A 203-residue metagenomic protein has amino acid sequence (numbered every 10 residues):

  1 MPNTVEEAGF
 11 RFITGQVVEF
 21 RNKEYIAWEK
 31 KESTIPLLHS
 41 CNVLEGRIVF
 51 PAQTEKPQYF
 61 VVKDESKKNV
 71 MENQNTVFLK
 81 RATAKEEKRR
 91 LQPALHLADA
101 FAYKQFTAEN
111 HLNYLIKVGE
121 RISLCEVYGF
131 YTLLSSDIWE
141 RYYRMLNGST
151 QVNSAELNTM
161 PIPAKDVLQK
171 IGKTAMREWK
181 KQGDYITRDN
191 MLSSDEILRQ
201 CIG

Functional and structural regions predicted by a protein language model:
M1-K181, M191-Q200: Polybasic, glycine- and aromatic-enriched phosphate-binding surface used to engage nucleic acids
D184-Y185, G203: Acidic, Ser/Thr-rich low-complexity intrinsically disordered segments
